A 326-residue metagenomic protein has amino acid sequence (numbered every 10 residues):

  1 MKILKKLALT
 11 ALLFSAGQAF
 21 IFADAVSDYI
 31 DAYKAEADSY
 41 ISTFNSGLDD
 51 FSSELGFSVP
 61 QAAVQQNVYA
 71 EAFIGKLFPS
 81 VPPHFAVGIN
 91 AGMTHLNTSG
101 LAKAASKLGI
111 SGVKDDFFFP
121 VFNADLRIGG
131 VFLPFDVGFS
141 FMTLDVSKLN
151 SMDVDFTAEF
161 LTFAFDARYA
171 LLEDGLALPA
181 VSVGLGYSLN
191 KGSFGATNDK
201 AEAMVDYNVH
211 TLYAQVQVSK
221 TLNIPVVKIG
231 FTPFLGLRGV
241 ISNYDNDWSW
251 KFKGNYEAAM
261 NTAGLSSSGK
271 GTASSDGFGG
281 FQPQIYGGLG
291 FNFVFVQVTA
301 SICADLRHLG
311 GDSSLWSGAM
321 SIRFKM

Functional and structural regions predicted by a protein language model:
M1-A8: Bacterial N-terminal signal peptides that target proteins for export
D24-L172: Transmembrane beta-barrel domains of Gram-negative outer membranes and organellar outer membranes
D24-Q65, F78, M93-N97, A102 (+3 more regions): Outer-membrane beta-barrel transmembrane domain signature
P83-I89, F135-F139, F165, P179-L185 (+5 more regions): Transmembrane beta-strands of outer-membrane beta-barrel proteins
N90-T94, G129, S140-L144, A170 (+4 more regions): Outer-membrane beta-barrel pore domains and translocons
V113-F118, D153-L161, A203-H210, S275-F281 (+1 more regions): Replace "Gram-negative outer membrane beta-barrel proteins" with "bacterial and organellar outer membrane beta-barrel
F141-L149, F156-D199, D206-P233: Gram-negative (and chloroplast) outer-membrane scaffold detector with strong preference for beta-barrel transmembrane
S314-M326: Outer-membrane beta-barrel "beta-signal"
